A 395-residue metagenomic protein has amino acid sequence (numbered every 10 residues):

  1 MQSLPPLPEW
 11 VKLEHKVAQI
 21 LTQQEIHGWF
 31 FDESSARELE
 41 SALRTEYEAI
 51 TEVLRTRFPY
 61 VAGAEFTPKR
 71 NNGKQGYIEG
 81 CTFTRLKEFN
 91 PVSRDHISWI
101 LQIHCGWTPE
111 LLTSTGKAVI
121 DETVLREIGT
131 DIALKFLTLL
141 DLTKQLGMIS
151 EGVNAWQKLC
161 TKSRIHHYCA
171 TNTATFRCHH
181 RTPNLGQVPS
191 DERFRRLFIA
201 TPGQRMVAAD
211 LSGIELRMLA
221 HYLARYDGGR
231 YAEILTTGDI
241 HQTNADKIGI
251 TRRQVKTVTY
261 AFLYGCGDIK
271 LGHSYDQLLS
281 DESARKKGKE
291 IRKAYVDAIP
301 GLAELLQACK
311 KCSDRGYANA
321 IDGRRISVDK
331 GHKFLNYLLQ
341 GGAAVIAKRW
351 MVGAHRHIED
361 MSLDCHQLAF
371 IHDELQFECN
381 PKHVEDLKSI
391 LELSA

Functional and structural regions predicted by a protein language model:
M1, L101, M218-L219, A347-A354: Buried hydrophobic packing segments
M1-S190, G203-R205, S212-E215, D276-L278 (+2 more regions): Conserved "right-hand" nucleotidyltransferase catalytic core of DNA-directed polymerases
P5-H15, S212, T236-G238, I248-V255 (+1 more regions): Structural motif
T22, T84, I165, T243-D364 (+2 more regions): Conserved catalytic core of nucleic-acid polymerases
L86, M148, G152-C160, A170-T173 (+6 more regions): Short, contiguous acidic/charged loop-to-helix segments that flank catalytic cores in large enzymes
C169-T251: Function-dense linear segments that define catalytic or interfacial modules in macromolecule-processing proteins
L387-A395: Short amphipathic alpha-helices in soluble, non-transmembrane regions that often serve as interface/regulatory elements
